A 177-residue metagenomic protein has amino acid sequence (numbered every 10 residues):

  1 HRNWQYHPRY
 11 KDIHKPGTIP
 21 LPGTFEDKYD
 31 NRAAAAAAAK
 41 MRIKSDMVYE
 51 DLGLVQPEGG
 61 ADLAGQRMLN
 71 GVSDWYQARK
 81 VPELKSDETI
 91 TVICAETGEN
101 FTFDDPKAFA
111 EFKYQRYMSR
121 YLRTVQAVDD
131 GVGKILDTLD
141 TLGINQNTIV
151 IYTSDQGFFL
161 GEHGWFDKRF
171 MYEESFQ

Functional and structural regions predicted by a protein language model:
H1-Q146, I151-S154, F158-Q177: Active-site-proximal cap/lid insertion segments
